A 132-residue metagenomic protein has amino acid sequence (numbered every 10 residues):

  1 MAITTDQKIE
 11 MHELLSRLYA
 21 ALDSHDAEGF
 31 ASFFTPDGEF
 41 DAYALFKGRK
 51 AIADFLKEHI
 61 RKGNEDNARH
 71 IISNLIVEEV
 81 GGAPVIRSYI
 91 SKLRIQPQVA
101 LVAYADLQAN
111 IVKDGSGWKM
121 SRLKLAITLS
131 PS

Functional and structural regions predicted by a protein language model:
M1-S32: Short, low-complexity N-terminal intrinsically disordered segments enriched in polar/charged residues
T5, I9, Y43-F46, Q98: Charge-dense, low-complexity intrinsically disordered segments
H12-L15, A53, Y104: Hydrophobic face of alpha-helices
A27-I90: A solvent-exposed, acidic/Ser-Thr-rich amphipathic alpha-helical stretch
K62-S132: A beta-strand edge to alpha-helix "cap/lid" segment located at domain peripheries
